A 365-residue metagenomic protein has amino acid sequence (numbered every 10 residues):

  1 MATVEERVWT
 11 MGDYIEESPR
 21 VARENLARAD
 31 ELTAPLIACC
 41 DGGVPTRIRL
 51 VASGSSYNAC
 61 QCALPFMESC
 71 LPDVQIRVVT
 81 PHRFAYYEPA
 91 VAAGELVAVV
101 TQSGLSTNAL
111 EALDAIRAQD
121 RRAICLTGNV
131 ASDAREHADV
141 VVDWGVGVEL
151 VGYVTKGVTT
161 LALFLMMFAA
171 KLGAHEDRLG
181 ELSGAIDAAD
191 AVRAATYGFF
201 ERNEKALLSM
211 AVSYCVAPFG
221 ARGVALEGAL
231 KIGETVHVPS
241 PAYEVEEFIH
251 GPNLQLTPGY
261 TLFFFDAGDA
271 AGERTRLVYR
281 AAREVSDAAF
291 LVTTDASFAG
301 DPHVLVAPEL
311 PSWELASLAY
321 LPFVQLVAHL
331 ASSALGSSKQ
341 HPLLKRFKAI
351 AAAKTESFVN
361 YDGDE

Functional and structural regions predicted by a protein language model:
A2-G12, E24, A138, A271-E273 (+1 more regions): Phosphate-moiety recognition in structured ligand-binding domains
R7-P45, V140-V142, V148-T261, A271 (+1 more regions): Active-site phosphate/pyrophosphate-binding segments
V8-M11, N58, C62-A63, A225-E227 (+3 more regions): Conserved phosphate/anionic-ligand binding catalytic regions in large, soluble enzymes, centered on
L32-A34, D41-D187, P218, N253 (+2 more regions): Glycine-rich phosphate-binding loops that contact phosphosugars or nucleotide phosphates
